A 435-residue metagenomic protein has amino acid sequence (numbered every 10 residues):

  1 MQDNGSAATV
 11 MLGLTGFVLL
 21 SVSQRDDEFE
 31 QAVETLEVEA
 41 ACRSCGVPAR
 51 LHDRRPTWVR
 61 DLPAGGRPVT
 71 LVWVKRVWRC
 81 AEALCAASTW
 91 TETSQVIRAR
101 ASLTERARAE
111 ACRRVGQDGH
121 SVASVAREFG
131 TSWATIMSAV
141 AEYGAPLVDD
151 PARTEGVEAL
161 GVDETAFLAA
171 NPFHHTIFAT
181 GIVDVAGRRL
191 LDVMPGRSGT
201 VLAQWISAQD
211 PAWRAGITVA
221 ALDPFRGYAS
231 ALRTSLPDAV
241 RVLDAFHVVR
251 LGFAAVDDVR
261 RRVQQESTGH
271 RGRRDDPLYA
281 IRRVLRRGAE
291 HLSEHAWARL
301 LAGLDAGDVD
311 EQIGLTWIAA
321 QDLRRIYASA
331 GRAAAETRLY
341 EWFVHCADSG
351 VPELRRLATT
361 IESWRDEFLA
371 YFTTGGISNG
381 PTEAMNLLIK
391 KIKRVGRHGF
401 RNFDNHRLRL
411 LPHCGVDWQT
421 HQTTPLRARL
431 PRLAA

Functional and structural regions predicted by a protein language model:
M1-A87: Short, conserved DNA-binding cores of transcription-related domains
T35, E39, S44, R50 (+5 more regions): Acidic/histidine-rich catalytic cores and adjacent linkers of DNA breakage/strand-transfer/modification proteins
G46-A49, R55-F173, R214-A215, L369 (+1 more regions): Short, positively charged, Gly/Tyr-enriched micro-motifs that form contact patches at catalytic or ligand/partner
R100-C112, D192, T218, D348 (+1 more regions): Acidic, glycine-enriched active-site microenvironments
V125, G161, A221, R241-D244: A structural signal for short, well-ordered beta-strand segments and their strand-loop junctions that often border
T135-A221, R226-A231: RNase H-like nuclease fold core
Y143, I177, T234-V240, V256-R261: Short secondary-structure boundary/capping segments
V248-G269: Short alpha-helix plus adjacent loop in nuclease-associated cores
